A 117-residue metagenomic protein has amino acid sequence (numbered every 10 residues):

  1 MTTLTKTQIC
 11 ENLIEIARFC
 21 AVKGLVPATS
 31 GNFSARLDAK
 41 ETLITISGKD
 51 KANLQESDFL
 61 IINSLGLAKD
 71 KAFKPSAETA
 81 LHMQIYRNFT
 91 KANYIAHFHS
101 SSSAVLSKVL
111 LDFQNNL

Functional and structural regions predicted by a protein language model:
M1-L117: Glycine-rich flexible loops
